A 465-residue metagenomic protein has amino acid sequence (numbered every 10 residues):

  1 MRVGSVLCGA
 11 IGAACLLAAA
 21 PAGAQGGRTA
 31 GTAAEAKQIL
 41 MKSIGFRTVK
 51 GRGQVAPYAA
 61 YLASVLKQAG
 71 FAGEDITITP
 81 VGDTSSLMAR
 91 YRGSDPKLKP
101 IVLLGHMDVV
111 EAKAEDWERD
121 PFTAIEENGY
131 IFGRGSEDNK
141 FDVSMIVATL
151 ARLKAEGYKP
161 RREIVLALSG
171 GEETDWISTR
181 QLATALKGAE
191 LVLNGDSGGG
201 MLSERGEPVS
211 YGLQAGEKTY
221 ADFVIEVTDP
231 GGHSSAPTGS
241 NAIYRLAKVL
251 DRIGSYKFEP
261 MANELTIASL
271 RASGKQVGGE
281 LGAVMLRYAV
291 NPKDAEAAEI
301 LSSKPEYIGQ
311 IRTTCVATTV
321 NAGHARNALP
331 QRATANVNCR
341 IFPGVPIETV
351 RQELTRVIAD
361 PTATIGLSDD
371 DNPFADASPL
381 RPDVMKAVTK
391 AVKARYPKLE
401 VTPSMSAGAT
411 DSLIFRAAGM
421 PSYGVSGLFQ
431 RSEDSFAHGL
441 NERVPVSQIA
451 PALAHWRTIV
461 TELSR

Functional and structural regions predicted by a protein language model:
M1-I11: Bacterial N-terminal signal peptides that target proteins for export
A19-P21: N-terminal signal peptide c-region/cleavage motif recognized by signal peptidases
Q25, G198-P451, R457, L463-S464: Metal-dependent amide/peptide-bond hydrolase catalytic core, centered on the "pita-bread" metallohydrolase fold
G26-A114, R332, I347-E348: N-terminal helical capping/dimerization or prosegment-like subdomains of hydrolases acting on amide or phosphate bonds
T29-K37, T48-A59, S136-N139, V143 (+6 more regions): Solvent-exposed, acidic/flexible segments
F46-G51, G82-D83, S94-P96, M107-E111 (+5 more regions): Solvent-exposed loop/turn segments at secondary-structure junctions within structured extracellular/periplasmic domains
K97-L168: Active-site metal-coordination/substrate-binding segment of hydrolases, especially metallo-dependent peptidases
D142-V143, Y158-R161, A167-A221: Hydrophobic, small-residue-rich alpha-helical packing segments that form membrane-like cores
